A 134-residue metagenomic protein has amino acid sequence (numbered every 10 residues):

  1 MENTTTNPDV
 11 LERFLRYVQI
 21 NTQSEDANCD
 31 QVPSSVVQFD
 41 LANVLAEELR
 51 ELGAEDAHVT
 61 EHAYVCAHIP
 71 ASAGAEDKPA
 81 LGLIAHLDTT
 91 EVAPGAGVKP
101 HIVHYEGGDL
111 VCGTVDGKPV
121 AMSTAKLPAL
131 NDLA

Functional and structural regions predicted by a protein language model:
M1-E2, R16, Y105: Short charge-dense sequence patches
E2, Q19-Q23, E47-A54: Generic secondary-structure signature for well-ordered alpha-helical cores
N3-T6, H68: Short amphipathic alpha-helices and their capping/turn segments at secondary-structure boundaries
N7-S35: N-terminal capping segment at the start of a domain
C29-I84, D88: A non-catalytic alpha/beta surface segment that caps or lines the substrate-entry region of metallo-dependent hydrolase
A75-A134: Active-site metal-coordination/substrate-binding segment of hydrolases, especially metallo-dependent peptidases
